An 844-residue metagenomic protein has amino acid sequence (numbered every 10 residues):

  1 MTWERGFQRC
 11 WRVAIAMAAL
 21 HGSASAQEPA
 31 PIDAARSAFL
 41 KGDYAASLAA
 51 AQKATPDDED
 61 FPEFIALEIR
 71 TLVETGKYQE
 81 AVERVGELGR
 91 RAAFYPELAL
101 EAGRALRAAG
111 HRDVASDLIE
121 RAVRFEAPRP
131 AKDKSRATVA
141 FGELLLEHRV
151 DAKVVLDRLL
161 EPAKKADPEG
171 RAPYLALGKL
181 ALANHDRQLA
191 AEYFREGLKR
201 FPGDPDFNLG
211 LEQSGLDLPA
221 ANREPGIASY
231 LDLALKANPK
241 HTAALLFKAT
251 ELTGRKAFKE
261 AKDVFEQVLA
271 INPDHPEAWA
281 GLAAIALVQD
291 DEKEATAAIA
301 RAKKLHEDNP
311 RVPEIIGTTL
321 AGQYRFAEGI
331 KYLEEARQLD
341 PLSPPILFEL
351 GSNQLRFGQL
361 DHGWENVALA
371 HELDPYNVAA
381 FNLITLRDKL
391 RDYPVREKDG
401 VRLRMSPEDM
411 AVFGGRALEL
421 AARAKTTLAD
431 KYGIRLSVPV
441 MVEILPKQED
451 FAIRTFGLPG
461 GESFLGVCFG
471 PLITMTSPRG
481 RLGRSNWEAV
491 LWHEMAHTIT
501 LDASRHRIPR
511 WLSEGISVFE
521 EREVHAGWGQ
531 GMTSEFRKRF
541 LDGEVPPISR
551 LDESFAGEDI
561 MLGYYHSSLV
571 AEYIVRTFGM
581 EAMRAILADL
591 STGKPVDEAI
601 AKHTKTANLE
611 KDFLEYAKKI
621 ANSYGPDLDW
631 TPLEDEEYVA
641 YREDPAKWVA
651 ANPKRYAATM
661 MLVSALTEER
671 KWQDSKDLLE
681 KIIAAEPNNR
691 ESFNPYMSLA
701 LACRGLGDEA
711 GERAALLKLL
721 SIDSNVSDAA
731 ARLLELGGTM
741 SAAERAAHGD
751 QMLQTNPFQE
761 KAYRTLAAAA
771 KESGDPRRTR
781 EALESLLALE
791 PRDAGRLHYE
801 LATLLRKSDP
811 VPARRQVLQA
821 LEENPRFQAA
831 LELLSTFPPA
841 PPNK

Functional and structural regions predicted by a protein language model:
E28, P62-E63, P96-E97, P130-A131 (+14 more regions): Helix-start (N-cap) detector for alpha-helical repeat units in TPR-like alpha-solenoids, especially tetratricopeptide
A30-P31, R36, G210, D274 (+13 more regions): Beta/coil-rich, acidic/histidine-enriched accessory regions frequently appended to metallopeptidases
R36, R70, R104, E143 (+13 more regions): Residue-level recognition of tetratricopeptide repeat
G42-A46, T75-R84, H111-L118, H148-L159 (+13 more regions): Structural signature of tandem alpha-helical TPR/SEL1-like repeats, specifically the intra-repeat loop/turn
K53-A54, E87-L88, A122, P162-A163 (+12 more regions): Canonical positions in the second alpha-helix
D57, R91, F125-R129, K165-A166 (+12 more regions): Structural marker of alpha-solenoid helical repeat scaffolds
E83-R84, S229, K236, D263 (+8 more regions): Juxtacatalytic substrate-recognition/specificity segment
